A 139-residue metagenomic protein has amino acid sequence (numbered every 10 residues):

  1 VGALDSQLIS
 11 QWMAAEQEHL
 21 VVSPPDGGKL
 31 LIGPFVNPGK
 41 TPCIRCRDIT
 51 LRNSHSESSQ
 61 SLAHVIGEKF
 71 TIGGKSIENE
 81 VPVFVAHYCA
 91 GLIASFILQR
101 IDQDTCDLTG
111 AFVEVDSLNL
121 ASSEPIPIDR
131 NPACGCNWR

Functional and structural regions predicted by a protein language model:
V1-R139: Glycine-rich phosphate/adenylate-binding loop
